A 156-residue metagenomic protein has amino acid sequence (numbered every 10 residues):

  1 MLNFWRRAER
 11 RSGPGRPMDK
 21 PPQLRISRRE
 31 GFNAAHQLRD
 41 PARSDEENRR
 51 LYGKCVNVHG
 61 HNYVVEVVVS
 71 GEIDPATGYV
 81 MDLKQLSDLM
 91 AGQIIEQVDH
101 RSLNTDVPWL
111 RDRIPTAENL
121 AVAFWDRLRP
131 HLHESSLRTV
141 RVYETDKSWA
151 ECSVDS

Functional and structural regions predicted by a protein language model:
L2-R7, R11-S156: Charge-rich, low-complexity N-terminal segments
